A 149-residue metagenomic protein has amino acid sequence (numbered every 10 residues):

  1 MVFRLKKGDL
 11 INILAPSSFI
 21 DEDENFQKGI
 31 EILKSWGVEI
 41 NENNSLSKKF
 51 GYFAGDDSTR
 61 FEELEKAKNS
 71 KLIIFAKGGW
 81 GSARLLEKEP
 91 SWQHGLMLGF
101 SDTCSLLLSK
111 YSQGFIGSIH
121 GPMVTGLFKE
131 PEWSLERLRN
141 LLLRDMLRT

Functional and structural regions predicted by a protein language model:
M1-N69: ATP/NTP phosphate-donor binding region
F53-T149: Active-site histidine-anchored catalytic micro-motif
